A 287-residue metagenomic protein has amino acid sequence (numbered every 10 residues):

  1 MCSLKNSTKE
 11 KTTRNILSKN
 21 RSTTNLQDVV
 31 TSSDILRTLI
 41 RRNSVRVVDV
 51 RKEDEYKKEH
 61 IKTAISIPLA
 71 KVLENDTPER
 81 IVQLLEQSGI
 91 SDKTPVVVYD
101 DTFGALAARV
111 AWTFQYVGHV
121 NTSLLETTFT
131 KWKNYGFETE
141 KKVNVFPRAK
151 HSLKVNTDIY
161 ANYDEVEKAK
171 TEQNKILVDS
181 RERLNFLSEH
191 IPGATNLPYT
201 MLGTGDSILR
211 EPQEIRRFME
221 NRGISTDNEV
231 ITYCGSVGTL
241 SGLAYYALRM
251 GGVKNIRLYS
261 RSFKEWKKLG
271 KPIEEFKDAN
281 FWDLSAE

Functional and structural regions predicted by a protein language model:
C2-N25, V72-A161, E229, C234-K264: Thiolate-centered catalytic microenvironments shared by cysteine-dependent enzyme domains
K19-S32, T130-S188, T195, G270-E287: Active-site neighborhoods of enzymes that stabilize oxyanions during catalysis
S44-R51, A64-I67, N174-R181: Short hydrophobic beta-strand that contains or immediately precedes a catalytic carboxylate
D49, A64, F114, A194 (+2 more regions): Terminal peptide-recognition signature
Y56-K62, F186-P192: Short loop/helix-cap segments at secondary-structure boundaries that form the rim of catalytic
P198-T204: His/Asp/Glu-enriched short active-site or ligand-binding loop at hydrolase and phosphoryl-transfer sites
E211-I224: A short, acidic, amphipathic alpha-helical segment used as a generic capping/interface helix at domain edges
Q213-E214, N255-S260, K264-W282: Extended hydrophobic/aromatic segments used for targeting, binding, or gating
